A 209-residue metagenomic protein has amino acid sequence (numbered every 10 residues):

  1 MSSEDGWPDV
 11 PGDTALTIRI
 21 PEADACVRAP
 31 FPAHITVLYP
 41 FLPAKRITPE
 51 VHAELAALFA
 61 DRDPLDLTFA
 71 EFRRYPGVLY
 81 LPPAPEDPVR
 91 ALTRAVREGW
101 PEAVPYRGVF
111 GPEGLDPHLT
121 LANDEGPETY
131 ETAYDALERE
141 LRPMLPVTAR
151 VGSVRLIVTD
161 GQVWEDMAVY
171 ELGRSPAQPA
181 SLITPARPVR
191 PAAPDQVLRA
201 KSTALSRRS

Functional and structural regions predicted by a protein language model:
M1-T68, P82-R150, V163-S209: Basic, often amphipathic N-terminal segments
Y75-G77, G114: Short acidic/glycine-enriched loop/turn segments that link adjacent beta-strands
